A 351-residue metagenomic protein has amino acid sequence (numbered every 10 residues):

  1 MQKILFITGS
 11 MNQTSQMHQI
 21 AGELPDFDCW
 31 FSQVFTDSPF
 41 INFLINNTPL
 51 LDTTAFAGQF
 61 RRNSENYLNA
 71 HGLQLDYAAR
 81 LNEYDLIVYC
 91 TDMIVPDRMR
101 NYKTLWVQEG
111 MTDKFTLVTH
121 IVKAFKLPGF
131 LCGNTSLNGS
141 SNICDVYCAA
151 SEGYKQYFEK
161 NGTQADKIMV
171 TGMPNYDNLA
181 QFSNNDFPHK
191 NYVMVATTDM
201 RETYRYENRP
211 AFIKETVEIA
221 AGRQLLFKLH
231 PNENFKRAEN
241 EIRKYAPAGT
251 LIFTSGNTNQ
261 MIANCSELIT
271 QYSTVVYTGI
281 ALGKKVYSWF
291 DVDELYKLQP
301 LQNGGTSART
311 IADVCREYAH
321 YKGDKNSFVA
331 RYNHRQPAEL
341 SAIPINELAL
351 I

Functional and structural regions predicted by a protein language model:
M1-I4, N101, F187-V193: A short, charged/proline- and glycine-enriched loop that marks the coil->beta-strand transition at the N-terminal
L5-N178, V276: Active-site and donor-binding regions of nucleotide-sugar-utilizing enzymes
Q16-M17, G22-E23, P174-E241: Conserved catalytic-core segment of nucleotide-activated headgroup transferases in glycan assembly
F35-T36, N46-A55, A220-S255: Catalytic donor nucleotide-activated moiety binding site of glycosyltransferases and closely related
P39-F43, K114-V122, N178-S183, M261-A263 (+2 more regions): Short, charged, surface-exposed secondary-structure boundary motifs
D76-A78, V217, N259: Short hydrophobic/charged patches on amphipathic alpha-helices used for structural packing and interfaces
N101, L105, S255-P300: A donor-sugar binding/catalytic signature common to diverse glycosyltransferases and related nucleotide-sugar
C144, Q302-I351: Leloir-type glycosyltransferase catalytic cores
